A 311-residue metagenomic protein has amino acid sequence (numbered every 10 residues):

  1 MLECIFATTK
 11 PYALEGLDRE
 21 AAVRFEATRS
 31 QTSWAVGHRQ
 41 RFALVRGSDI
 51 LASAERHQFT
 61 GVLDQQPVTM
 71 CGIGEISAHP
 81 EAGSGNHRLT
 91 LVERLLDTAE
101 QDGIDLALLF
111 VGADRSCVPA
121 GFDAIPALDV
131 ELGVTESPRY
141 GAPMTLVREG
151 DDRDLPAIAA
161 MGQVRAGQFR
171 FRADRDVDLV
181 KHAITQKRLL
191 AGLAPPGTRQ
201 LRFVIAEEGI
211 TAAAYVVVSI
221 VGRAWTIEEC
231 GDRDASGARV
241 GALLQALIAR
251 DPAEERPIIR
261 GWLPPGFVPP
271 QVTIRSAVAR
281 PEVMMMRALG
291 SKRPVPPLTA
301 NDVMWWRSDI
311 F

Functional and structural regions predicted by a protein language model:
M1-Q58, Q65-G72, R139-I184, A224 (+1 more regions): Short amphipathic alpha-helix that is part of the acyltransferase structural core
R41-A43, L108, F203-I205: Residue-level detector of beta-strand face positions
Q58, A120-G141, S219-G222, E228-F311: Active-site/acyl-donor-binding loops of N-acyltransferases
P67-P80, G222-D234: Conserved acetyl-CoA binding element of GNAT-fold acetyltransferases
A78, S84-A99, L109, S236-R250: Conserved acetyl-CoA-binding loop-helix of GNAT-fold acetyltransferases
D97-V111, P252-P264: Conserved GNAT acetyl-CoA-binding A-motif
D123-C230: Amide-forming acyltransferase catalytic core, primarily the GNAT-like/NAT-type and related acyltransferase folds
